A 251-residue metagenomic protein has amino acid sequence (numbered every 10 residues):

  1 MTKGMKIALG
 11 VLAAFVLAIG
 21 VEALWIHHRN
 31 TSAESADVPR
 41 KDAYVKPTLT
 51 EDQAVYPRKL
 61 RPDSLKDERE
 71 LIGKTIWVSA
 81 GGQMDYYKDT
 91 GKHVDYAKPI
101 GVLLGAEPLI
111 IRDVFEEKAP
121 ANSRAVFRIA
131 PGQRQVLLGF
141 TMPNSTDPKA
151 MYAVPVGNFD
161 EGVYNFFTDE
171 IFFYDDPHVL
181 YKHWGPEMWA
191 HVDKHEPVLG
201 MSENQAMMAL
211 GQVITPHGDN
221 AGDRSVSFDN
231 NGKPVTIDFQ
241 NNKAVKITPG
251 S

Functional and structural regions predicted by a protein language model:
T2-S251: Residues within mature, well-folded domains
